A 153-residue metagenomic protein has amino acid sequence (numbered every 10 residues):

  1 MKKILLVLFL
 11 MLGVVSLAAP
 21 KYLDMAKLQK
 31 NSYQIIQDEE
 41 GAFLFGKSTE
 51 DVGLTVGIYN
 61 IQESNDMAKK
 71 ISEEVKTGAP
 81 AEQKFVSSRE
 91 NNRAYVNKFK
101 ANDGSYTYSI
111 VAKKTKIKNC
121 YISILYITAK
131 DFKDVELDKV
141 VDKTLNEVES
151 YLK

Functional and structural regions predicted by a protein language model:
I4-V14: Sec-dependent N-terminal signal peptides
L17-F45, P80-E82, R89, T144-E149: N-terminal "mature-domain start" segment
Q29-Y33, Y126-K153: Surface-exposed amphipathic alpha-helical segments
K30-N31, K47-T49, E90-N92, K113-Y121: Short, solvent-exposed coil/turn segments at beta-strand boundaries
D38-G41, G53, D103-V111, C120-Y121: Short, surface-exposed coil-to-beta transition loops
F45-K70, Y121-I127: A short acidic-to-branched-hydrophobic micro-motif
A79-K116: Signature of long, low-cysteine stretches enriched in small and polar/charged residues
F99-G104, K113-V140: Short, exposed beta-strand-loop hairpins at the edges of beta-sheets in extracellular/periplasmic proteins
